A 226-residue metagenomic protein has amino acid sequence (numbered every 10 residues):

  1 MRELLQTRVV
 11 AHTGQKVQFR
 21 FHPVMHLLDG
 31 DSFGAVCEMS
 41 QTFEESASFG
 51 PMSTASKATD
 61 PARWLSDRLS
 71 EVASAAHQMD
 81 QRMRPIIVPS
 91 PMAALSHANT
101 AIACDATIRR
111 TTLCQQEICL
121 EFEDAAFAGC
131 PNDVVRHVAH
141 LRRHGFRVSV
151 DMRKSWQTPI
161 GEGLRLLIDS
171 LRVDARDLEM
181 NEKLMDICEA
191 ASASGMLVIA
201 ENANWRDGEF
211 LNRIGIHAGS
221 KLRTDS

Functional and structural regions predicted by a protein language model:
M1-H22, H26-L28, E38-E45, E123-A128 (+1 more regions): EAL-family c-di-GMP phosphodiesterase catalytic domain
M1-T111: Bacterial c-di-GMP phosphodiesterase EAL domain
V36-C37, S74, I86-A94, V138-V150 (+2 more regions): A broadly tuned preference for mixed-charge, low-complexity surface segments
F43-D67, M92-N99, T111-G145, D174-A190: EAL-type cyclic di-GMP phosphodiesterase domain
A73-Q81, I102-Q115, R136-A139, E162-L167 (+2 more regions): Acidic (Asp/Glu)-rich catalytic clusters
Q81-I86, L113-I118, H144-R147, L167-D169 (+1 more regions): Short, well-ordered coil/turn segments that N-cap beta-strands
